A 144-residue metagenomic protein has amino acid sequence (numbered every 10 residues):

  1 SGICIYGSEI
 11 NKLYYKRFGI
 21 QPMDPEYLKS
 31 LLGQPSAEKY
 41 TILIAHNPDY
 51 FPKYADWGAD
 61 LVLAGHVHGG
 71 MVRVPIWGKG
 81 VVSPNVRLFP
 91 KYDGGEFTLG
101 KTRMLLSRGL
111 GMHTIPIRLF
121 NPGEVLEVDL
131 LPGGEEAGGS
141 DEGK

Functional and structural regions predicted by a protein language model:
S1, T98-G100, L130: Active-site beta-strand termini and strand-to-loop segments that position acidic
S1-T41, F51-P52, I115-R118: Binuclear metal-dependent hydrolase catalytic cores centered on His/Asp/Glu-rich metal-binding motifs
C4, Y40-I42, D60-L61, R103: Proline-centered loop/turn at the N-terminus of a beta-strand
Y6-S8, S107, V128: Hydrophobic residues at beta-strand termini and immediately following loops that shape nucleotide-binding pockets
G7, I42-H46, G65: Small/polar loops that bind or transfer phosphate-bearing groups
S8-N11, G109, G133: Solvent-exposed coil/turn segments that connect beta secondary-structure elements in extracytoplasmic/periplasmic
N47-L126, E135: Conserved beta-sheet core of the metallophosphoesterase superfamily
P132, A137-K144: C-terminal regulatory/interaction regions
